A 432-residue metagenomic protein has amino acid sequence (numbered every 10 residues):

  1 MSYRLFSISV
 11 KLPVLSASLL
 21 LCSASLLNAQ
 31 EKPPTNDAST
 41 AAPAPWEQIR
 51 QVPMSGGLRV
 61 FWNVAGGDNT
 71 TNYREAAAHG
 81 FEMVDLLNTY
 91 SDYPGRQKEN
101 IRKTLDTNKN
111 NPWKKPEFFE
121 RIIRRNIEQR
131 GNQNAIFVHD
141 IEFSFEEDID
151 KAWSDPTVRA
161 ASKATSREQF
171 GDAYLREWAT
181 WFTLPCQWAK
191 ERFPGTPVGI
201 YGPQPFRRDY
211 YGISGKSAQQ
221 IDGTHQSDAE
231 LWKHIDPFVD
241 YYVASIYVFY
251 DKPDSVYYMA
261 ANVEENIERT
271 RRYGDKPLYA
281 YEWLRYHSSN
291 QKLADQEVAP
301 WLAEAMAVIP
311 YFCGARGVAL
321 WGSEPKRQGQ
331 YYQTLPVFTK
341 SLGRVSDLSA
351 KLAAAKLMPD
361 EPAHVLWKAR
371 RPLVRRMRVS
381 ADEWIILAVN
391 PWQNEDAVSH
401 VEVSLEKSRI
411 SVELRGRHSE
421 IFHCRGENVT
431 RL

Functional and structural regions predicted by a protein language model:
S2-L15: Bacterial N-terminal signal peptides that target proteins for export
P13-A24: Bacterial N-terminal signal peptides
L26-N28: Sec/Tat signal peptide C-region and signal peptidase I cleavage site
Q30-N428, L432: Glycan-processing catalytic domains of CAZymes
